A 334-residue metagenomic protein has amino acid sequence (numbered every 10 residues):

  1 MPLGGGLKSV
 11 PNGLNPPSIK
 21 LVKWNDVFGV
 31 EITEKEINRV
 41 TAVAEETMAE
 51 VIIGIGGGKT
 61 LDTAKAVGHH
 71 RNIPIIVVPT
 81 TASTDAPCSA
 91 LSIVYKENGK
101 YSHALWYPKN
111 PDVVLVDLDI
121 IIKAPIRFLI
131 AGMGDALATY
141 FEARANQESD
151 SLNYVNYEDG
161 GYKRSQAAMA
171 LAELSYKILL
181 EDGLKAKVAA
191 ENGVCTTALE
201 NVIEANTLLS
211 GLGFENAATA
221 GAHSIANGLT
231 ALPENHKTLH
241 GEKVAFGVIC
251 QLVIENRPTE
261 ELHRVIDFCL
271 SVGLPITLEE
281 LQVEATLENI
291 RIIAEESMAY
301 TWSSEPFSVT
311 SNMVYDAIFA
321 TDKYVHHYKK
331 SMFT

Functional and structural regions predicted by a protein language model:
M1-V51, L278: ATP/NTP phosphate-donor binding region
G6-S9, E34, K59-A66, T84-C88 (+2 more regions): Short glycine/serine/threonine-rich phosphate/pyrophosphate-binding segments that cradle anionic phosphate groups
A44-T80: A short, small-residue-rich loop immediately preceding and capping a beta-strand
H69-A167: A glycine/threonine-rich phosphate-anchoring loop and its flanking beta-alpha core in nucleotide/phosphate-binding
L137, F141, L199-S210, V248 (+4 more regions): Short alpha-helical scaffolding segments that buttress acidic/His motifs in well-ordered protein cores
N156-D267: Active-site segments that bind and position negatively charged phosphate/pyrophosphate groups
R257-T334: C-terminal charged capping/lid subdomain of soluble metabolic enzymes
